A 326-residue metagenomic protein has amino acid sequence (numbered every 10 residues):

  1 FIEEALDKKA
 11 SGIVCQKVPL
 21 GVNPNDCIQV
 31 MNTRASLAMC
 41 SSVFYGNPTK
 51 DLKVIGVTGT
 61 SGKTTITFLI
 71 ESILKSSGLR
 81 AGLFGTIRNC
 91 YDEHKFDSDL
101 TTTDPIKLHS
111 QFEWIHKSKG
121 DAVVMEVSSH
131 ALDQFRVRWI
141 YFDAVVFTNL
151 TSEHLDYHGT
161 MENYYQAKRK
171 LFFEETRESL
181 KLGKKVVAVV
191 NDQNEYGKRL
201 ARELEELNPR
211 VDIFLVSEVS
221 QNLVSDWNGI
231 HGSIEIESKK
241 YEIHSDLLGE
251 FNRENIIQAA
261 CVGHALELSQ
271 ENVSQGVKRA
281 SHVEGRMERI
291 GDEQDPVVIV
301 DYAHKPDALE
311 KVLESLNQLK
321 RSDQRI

Functional and structural regions predicted by a protein language model:
F1-G56, T65-G78, E242, K278 (+1 more regions): Short, basic phosphate-binding NTP loop
L6, C15-P24, F142-V298, Q318-D323: Acidic, Mg2+-coordinating active-site environments of NTP-dependent enzymes
A35-D192, K198-R210, I257, G263-H264 (+1 more regions): Phosphate-binding loop of NTP-binding sites
S72, S110-E113, E271, Q275 (+2 more regions): Solvent-exposed alpha-helical segments within well-ordered globular domains of core cellular machineries
T101-D104, N252, K305: Short, conserved glycine- and acidic-residue-centered signature motifs in active-site or ligand-binding loops
D301: Conserved phosphate/oxyanion-binding catalytic-loop motifs
H304-I326: AMP-binding/adenylate-forming catalytic core of the ANL superfamily
